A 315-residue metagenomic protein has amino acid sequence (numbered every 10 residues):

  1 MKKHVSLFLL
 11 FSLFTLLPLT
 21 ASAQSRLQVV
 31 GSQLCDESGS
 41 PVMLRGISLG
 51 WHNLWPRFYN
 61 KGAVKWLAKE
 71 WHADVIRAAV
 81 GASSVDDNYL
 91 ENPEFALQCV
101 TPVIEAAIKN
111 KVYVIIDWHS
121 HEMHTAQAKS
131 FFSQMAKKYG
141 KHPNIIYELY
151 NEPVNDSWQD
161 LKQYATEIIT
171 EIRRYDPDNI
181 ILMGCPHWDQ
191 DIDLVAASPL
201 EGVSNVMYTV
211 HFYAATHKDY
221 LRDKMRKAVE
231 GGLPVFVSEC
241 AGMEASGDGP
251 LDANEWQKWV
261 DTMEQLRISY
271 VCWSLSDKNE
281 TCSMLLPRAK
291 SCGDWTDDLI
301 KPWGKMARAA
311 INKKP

Functional and structural regions predicted by a protein language model:
M1-L9: Bacterial N-terminal signal peptides that target proteins for export
F8-P18: Bacterial N-terminal signal peptides
L19-S22, P287: Short linear, low-complexity motifs centered on an aromatic residue
A21-V75, L90, K227, R308-K313: N-terminal carbohydrate-binding accessory modules
R26, W51, P56, Y113 (+5 more regions): Extracellular glycoside hydrolase catalytic/binding regions
D36, D117, E239: Acidic active-site catalytic centers that drive phospho-/nucleotidyl reactions and related ester hydrolyses
N60-Q134, R173-Y175, D252-R267: Aromatic-lined substrate-binding rim segments of carbohydrate-active enzymes
